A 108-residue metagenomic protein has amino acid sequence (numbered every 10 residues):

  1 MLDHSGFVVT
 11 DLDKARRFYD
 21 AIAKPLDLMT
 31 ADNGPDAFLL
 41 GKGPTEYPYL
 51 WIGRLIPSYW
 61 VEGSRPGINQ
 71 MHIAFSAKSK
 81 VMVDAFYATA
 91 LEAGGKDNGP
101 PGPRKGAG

Functional and structural regions predicted by a protein language model:
M1-D3: Extreme N-terminal starter segment of soluble prokaryotic enzymes
S5, L40, K105-A107: Short glycine-rich loop/turn motifs that provide flexible caps or phosphate-binding loops at active sites
F7-W51: Core segments of cupin and vicinal oxygen chelate
T10-K14, I73-G108: Vicinal oxygen chelate
R16-R17, R54, R65, R104: Arginine residue identity/basic-tract feature
D20, K24, L55-P57, D84 (+1 more regions): Short, surface-exposed helix/turn micro-motifs that flank interaction/cofactor sites
L26-D27, Y59, G94-G95: Amphipathic alpha-helical interaction segments
P35-A85: Long, continuous compositionally biased terminal/linker segments
